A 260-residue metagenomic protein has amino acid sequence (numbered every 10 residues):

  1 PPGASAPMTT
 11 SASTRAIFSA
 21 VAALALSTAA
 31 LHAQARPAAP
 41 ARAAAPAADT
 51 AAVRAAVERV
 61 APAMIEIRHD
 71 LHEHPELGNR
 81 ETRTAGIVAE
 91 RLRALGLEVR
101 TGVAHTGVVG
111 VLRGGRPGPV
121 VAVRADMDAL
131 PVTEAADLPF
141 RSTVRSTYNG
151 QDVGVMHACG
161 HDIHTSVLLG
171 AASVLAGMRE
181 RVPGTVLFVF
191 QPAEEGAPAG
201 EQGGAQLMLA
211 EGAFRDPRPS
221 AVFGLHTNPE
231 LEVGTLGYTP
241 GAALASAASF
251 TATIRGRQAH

Functional and structural regions predicted by a protein language model:
P1-T14: N-terminal secretory signal peptides that target proteins for export/translocation
G3-S5, A33-A48: Long, low-complexity intrinsically disordered segments that are proline/alanine-rich with interleaved serine/threonine
T14, L31, G160-I163: Residue-level micro-sites within transmembrane alpha helices that shape and flank functional polar/acidic positions
F18-A29: Bacterial N-terminal signal peptides
R36, A45-M156, S166-G170, V174-P183: Acidic/His- and Gly-rich active-site-bordering loop/insert found across diverse amide/peptide-bond hydrolases
R145-M156, D162-I163, L175, E180-H260: Histidine/acidic-residue-rich, glycine-tolerant segments that coordinate divalent metal ions
